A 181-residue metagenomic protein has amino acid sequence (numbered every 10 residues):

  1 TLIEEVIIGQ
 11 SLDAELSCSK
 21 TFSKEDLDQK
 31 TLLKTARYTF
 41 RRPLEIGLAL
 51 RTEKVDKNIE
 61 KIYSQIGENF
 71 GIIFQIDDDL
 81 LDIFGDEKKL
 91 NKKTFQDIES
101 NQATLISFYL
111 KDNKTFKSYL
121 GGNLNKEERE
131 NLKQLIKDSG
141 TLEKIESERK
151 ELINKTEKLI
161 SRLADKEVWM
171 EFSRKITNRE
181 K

Functional and structural regions predicted by a protein language model:
T1-K181: All-alpha prenyltransferase/terpene-synthase fold signal
